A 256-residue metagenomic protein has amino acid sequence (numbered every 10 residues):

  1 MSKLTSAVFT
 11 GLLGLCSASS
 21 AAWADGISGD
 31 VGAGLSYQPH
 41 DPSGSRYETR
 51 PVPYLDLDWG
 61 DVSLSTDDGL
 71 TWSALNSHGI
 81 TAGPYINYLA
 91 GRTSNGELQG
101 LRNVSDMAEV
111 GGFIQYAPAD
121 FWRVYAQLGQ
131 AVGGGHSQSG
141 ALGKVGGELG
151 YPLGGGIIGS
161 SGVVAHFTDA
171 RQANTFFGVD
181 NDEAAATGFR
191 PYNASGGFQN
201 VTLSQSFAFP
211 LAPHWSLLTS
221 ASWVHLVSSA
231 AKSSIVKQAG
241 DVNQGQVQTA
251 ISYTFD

Functional and structural regions predicted by a protein language model:
W23-W72, T81, R92: Short glycine/proline- and aromatic-enriched beta-strand/turn motifs that initiate or cap beta-hairpins
I27, Y47-P53, H78, D106-V110 (+3 more regions): Residues that define the transmembrane beta-barrel architecture of outer-membrane proteins
G29, D61-L64, I80, D120-V124 (+2 more regions): Repeated loop/turn-to-beta-strand initiation elements of outer-membrane beta-barrel proteins
V31-Y37, D68, P84-Y88, G112 (+3 more regions): Transmembrane beta-barrel strands of outer-membrane/channel proteins
L35-Q38, N95-E97, Q127-G129, A184-P191 (+1 more regions): Extracytoplasmic loops and strand-loop junctions of Gram-negative outer membrane beta-barrel proteins
D41-Y47, T66, N76, V104-S105 (+3 more regions): Solvent-exposed loop/turn segments connecting transmembrane beta-strands in outer-membrane beta-barrel proteins
V52-D56, G147, P213, V242-D256: Outer-membrane beta-barrel "beta-signal"
S73, Y116, H136-Q238, Y253-F255: Outer-membrane beta-barrel transmembrane domain signature
